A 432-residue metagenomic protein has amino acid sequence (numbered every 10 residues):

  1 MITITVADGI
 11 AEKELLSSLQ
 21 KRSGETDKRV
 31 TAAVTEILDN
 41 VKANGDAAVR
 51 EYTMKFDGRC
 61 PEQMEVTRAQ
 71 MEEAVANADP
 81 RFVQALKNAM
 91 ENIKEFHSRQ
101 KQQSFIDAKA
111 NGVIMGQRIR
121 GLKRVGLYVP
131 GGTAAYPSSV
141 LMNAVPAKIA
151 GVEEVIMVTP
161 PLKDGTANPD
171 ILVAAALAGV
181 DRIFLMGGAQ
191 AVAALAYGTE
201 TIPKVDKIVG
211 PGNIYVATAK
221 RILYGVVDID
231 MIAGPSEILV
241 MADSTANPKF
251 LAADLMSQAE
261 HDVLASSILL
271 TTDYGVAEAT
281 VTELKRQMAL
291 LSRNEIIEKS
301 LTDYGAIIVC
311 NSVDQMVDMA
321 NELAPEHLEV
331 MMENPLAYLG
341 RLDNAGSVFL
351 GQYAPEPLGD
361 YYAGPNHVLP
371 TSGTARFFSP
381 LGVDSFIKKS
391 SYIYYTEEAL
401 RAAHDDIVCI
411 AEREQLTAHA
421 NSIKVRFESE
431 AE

Functional and structural regions predicted by a protein language model:
M1-K123: N-terminal Rossmann-like NAD(P)+-binding subdomain of aldehyde/semialdehyde dehydrogenases
T3-G9, R182-G187, I307-S312: Short acidic-hydrophobic, aromatic-tinged amphipathic segments that line or gate anion-handling sites
D107-V173: Conserved small-residue-rich beta-alpha loop and adjacent elements that most often cradle the phosphate/pyrophosphate
M142-E153, A176-A178, A196-I202, K220-I222 (+1 more regions): Alpha-helix C-terminal capping segments
G179-F250, D254-S257, H261-S266: Conserved NAD(P)+-binding/catalytic subdomain of aldehyde/semialdehyde dehydrogenases
V209-P211, M231-A242, Q258-V281, I297-I308 (+3 more regions): Short loop-to-beta-strand entry elements in the cores of soluble alpha/beta enzymes
N321-E432: C-terminal core of ALDH-fold dehydrogenases
